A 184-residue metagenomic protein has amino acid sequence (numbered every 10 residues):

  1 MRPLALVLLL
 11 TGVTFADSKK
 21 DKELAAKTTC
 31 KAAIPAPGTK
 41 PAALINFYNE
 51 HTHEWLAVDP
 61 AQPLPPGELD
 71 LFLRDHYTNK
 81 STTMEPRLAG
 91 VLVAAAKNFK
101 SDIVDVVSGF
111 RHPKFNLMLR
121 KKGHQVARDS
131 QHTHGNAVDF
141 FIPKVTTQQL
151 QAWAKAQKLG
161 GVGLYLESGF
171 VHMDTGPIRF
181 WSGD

Functional and structural regions predicted by a protein language model:
M1-L6, L10-Y48: N-terminal secretory targeting signals
D21, Y48, Q125-D184: Catalytic cores and adjacent binding grooves of peptidoglycan-active enzymes
P41-A43, L69, L73, K100-D102 (+3 more regions): Envelope-exposed proteins and targeting segments
H51, P60-Q62, S108-R111, I142-K144 (+1 more regions): A mature extracytoplasmic/lumenal domain signature
E54-D105: Active-site acidic/histidine clusters and adjacent loop/turn architecture that either coordinate catalytic ions
L88-V93, N116, T147-Q151: Extracytoplasmic/secreted envelope proteins and their assembly/folding machinery, especially bacterial periplasmic
D102-M118: Acidic helix-start/capping segments at beta-turn-to-alpha-helix junctions
K114-S130: Charged, often glycine-rich, active-site loop that binds/positions anionic groups
